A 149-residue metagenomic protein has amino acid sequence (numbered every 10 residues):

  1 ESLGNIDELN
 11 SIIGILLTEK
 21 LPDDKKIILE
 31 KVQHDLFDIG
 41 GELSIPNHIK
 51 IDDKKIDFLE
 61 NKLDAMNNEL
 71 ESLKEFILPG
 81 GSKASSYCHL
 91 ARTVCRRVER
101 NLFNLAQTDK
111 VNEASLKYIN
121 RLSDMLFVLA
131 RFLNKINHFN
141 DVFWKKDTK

Functional and structural regions predicted by a protein language model:
E1-K149: Phosphate/pyrophosphate-binding loop motifs in nucleotide- or prenyl diphosphate-using proteins
